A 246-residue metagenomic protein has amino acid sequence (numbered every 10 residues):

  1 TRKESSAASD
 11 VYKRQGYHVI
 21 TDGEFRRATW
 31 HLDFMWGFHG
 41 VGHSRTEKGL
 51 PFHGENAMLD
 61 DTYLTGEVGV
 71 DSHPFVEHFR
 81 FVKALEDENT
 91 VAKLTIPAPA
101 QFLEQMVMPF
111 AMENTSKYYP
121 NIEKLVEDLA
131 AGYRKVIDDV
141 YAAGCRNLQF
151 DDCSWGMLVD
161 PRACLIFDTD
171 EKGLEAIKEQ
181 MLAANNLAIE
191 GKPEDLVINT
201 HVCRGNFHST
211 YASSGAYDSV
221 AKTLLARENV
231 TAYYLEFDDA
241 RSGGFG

Functional and structural regions predicted by a protein language model:
T1-A8: Single conserved hydrophobic/aromatic residue that forms the stacking wall/gate of nucleotide- or nucleobase-binding
S9, V76-K83, Y133-D138, M181-I189 (+2 more regions): Generic structural signal for well-ordered alpha-helices, preferentially at hydrophobic/aromatic core positions
Y12, V82, V140, T200 (+1 more regions): Conserved, mostly hydrophobic/aromatic
H18-V19, V91-T95, N147-Q149, V197-H201 (+1 more regions): Structural preference for beta-strand elements that scaffold enzyme active sites
V19, E24-S44: Glycine-rich loop at the start of a catalytic domain that most often binds anionic cofactors/ligands
E24-R26, P97-Q101, C153-W155, C203-F207 (+1 more regions): Active-site beta-loop-alpha junctions enriched in small/polar residues
H43-A143, N147, S154-A176: Active-site-proximal, glycine-rich beta->alpha crossover segments in alpha/beta enzymes that shape flexible
V159-P161, L165-G246: Catalytic core of soluble alpha/beta enzymes
